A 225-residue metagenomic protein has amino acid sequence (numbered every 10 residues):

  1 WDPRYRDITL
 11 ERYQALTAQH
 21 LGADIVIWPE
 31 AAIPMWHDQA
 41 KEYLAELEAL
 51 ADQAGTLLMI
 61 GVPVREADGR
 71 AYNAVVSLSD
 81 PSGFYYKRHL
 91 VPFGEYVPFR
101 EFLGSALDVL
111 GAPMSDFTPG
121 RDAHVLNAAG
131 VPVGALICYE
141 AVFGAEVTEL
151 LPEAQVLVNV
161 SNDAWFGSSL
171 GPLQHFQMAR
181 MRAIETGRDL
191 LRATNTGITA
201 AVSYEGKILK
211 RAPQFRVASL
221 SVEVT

Functional and structural regions predicted by a protein language model:
W1-V224: Soluble catalytic domains of enzymes that build or remodel membrane lipids, polysaccharides, and related
